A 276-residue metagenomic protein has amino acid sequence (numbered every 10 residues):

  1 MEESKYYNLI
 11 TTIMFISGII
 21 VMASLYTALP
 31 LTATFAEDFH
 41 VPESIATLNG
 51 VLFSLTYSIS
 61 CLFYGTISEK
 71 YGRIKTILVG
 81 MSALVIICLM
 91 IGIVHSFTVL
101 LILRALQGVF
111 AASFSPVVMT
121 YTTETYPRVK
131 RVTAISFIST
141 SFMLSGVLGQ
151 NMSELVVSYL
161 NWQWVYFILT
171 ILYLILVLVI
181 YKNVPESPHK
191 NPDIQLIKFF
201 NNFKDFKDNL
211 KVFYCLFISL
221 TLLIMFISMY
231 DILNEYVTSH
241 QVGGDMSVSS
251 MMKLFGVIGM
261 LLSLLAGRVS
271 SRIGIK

Functional and structural regions predicted by a protein language model:
M1-S4, P185-C215: Juxtamembrane intracellular "pre-TM" segments in multi-pass secondary transporters
L9-E43, C61-Y64, M229-N234: Extracytoplasmic
H40, G72, I93-V99, F110 (+1 more regions): Helix-breaking motifs and short loop linkers at transmembrane-helix boundaries and internal kinks in secondary membrane
I59-H95: Conserved MFS/SLC helix-loop-helix module at the cytosolic interface between two early adjacent transmembrane helices
C61-G72, L262-G274: Helix-to-loop junctions at the C-terminal end of transmembrane segments in multipass secondary transporters
A83, I87, T98-Q107: Paired small-residue
V99, R128, S136-Y181: Helix-loop-helix hairpin linking two adjacent transmembrane segments in secondary transporters
L103-S141: Cytoplasmic helix-loop-helix junction between adjacent transmembrane helices in 12-TM secondary transporters
